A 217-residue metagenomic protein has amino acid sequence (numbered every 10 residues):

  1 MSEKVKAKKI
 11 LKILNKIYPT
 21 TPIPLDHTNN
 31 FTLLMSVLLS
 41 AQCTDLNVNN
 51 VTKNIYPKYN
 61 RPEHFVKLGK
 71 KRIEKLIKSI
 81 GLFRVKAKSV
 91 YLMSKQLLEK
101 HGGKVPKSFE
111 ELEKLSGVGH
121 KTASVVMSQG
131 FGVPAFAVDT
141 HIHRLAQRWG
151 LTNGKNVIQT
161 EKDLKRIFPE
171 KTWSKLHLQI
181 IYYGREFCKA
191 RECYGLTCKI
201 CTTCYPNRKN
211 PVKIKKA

Functional and structural regions predicted by a protein language model:
S2-K216: Catalytic cores of DNA base-excision repair glycosylases
